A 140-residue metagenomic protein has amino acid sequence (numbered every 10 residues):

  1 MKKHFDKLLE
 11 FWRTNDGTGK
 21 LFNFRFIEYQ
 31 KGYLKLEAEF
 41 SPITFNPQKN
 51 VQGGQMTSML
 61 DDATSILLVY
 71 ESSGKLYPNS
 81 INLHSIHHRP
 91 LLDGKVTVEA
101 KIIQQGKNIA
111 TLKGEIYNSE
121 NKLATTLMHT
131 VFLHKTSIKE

Functional and structural regions predicted by a protein language model:
M1-E140: Terminal targeting signals and extreme-terminal segments of soluble enzymes
